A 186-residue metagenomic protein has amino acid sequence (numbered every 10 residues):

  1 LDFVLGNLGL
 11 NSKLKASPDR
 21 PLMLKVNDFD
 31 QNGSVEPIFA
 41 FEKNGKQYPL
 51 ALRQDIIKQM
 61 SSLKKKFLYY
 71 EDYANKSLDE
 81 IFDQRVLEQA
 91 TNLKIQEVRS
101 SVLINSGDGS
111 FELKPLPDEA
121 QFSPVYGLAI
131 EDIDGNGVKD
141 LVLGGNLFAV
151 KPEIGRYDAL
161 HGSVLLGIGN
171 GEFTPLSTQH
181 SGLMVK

Functional and structural regions predicted by a protein language model:
L1-K186: Beta-propeller-forming repeat regions
